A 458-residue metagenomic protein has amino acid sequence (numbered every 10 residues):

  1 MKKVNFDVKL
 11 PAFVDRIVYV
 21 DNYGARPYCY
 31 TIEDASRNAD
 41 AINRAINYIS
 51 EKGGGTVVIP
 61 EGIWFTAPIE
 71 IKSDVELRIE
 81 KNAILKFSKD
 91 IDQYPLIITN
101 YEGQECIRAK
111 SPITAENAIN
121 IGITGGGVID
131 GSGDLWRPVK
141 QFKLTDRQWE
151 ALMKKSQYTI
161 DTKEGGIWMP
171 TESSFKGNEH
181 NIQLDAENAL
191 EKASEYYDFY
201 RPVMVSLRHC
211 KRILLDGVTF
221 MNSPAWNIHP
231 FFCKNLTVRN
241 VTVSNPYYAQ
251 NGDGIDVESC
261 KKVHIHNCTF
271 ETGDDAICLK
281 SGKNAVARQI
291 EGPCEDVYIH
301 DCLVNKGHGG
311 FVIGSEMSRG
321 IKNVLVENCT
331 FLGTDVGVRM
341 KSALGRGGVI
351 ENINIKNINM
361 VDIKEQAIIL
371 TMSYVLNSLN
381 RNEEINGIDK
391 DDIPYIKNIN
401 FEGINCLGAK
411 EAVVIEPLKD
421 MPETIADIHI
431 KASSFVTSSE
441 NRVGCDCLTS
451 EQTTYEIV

Functional and structural regions predicted by a protein language model:
M1-V458: Extracellular/periplasmic carbohydrate-active domains that bind, remodel, or depolymerize complex polysaccharides
